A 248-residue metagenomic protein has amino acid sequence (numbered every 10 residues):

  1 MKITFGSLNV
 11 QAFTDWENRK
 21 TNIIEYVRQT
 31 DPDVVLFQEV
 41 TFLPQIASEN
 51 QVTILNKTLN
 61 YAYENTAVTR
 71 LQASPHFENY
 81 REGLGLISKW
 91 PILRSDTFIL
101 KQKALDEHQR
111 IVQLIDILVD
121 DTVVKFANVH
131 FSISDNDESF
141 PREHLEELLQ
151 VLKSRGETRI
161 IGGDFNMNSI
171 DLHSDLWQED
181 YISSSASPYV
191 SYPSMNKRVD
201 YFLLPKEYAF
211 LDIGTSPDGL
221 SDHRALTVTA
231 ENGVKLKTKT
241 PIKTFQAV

Functional and structural regions predicted by a protein language model:
M1-V34, I46-A47, T58, E64-T66 (+2 more regions): Active-site regions of metal-assisted phosphoester/phosphodiester hydrolases, unifying DNase/endonuclease modules
Q38-Q45: Active-site neighborhood of divalent metal-dependent phosphoester/pyrophosphate hydrolases
N50: Glycine-rich loop at the start of a catalytic domain that most often binds anionic cofactors/ligands
T53: Active-site phosphate/pyrophosphate- and oxyanion-stabilizing loops and adjacent acidic/basic residues in soluble
